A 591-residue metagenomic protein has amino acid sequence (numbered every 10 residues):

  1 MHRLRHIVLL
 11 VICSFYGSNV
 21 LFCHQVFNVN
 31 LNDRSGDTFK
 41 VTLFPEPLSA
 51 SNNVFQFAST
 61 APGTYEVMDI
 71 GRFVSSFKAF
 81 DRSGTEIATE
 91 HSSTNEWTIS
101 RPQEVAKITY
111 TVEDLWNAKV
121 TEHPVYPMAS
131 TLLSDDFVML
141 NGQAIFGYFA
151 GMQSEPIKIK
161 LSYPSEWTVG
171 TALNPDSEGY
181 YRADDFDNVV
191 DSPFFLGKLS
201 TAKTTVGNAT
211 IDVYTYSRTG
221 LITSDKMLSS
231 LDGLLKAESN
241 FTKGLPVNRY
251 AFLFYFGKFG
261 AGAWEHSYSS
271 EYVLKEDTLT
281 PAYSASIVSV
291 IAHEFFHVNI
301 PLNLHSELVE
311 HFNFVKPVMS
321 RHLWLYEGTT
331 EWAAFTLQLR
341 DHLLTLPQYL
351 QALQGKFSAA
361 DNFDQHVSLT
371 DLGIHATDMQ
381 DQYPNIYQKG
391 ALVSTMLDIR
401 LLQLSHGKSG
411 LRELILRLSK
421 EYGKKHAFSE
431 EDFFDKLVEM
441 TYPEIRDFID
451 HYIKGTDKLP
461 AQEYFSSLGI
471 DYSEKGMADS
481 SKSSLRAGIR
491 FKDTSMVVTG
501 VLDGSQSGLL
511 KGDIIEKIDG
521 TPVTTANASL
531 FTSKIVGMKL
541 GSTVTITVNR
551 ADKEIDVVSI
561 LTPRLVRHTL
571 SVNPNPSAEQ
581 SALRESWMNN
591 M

Functional and structural regions predicted by a protein language model:
M1-H6: Positively charged n-region of N-terminal signal peptides that target proteins for export
I7-N19: Bacterial N-terminal signal peptides
H24-T60, L140-A144: Early extracytoplasmic/domain-onset interaction patches
V26, T38-T42, N52-V54, V105-K107 (+4 more regions): Intrinsic-disorder/low-complexity, polar/charged segments enriched in Ser/Thr/Lys/Arg/Asp/Glu/Gln
F44, V67-S76, F80-L234, N240-V247 (+1 more regions): Non-catalytic architectural context of zinc metalloproteases
A202-H322: Juxtacatalytic substrate-recognition/specificity segment
S270-T278, N303-L304, V315-Q365: Post-HExxH zinc-binding segment in Zn-dependent metallohydrolases
A334-F335, L344-M591: C-terminal recognition in membrane/secretory proteostasis and scaffolding
